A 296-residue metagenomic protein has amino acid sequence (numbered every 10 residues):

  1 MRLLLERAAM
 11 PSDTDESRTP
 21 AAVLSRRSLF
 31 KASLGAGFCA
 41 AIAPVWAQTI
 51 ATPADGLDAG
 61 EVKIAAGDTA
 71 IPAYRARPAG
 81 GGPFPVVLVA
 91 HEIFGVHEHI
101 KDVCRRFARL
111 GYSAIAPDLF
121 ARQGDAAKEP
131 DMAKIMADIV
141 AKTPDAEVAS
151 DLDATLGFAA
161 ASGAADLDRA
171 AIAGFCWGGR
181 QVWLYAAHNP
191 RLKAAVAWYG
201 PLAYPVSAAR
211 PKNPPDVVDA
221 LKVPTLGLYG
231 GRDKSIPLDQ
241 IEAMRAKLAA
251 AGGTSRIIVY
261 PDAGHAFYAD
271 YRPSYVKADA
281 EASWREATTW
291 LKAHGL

Functional and structural regions predicted by a protein language model:
M1-L24: N-terminal secretory signal peptides
V23-K31, F38-T52: N-terminal twin-arginine translocation
T49-A79: N-terminal cap/lid segment of alpha/beta-hydrolase-fold proteins
P83-E92: Short beta-strand element of the alpha/beta-hydrolase
P130-A171: Gly/Ser-rich "nucleophile elbow"/oxyanion-hole loop immediately N-terminal to the catalytic nucleophile in hydrolases
A154-P214: Primarily recognizes the serine-hydrolase "nucleophile elbow" in alpha/beta-hydrolase and SGNH/GDSL folds
G227-Y229: Short beta-strand/loop motif that positions the catalytic acidic residue of the alpha/beta-hydrolase fold
G252-L296: C-terminal catalytic histidine-bearing segment of alpha/beta-hydrolase fold enzymes
